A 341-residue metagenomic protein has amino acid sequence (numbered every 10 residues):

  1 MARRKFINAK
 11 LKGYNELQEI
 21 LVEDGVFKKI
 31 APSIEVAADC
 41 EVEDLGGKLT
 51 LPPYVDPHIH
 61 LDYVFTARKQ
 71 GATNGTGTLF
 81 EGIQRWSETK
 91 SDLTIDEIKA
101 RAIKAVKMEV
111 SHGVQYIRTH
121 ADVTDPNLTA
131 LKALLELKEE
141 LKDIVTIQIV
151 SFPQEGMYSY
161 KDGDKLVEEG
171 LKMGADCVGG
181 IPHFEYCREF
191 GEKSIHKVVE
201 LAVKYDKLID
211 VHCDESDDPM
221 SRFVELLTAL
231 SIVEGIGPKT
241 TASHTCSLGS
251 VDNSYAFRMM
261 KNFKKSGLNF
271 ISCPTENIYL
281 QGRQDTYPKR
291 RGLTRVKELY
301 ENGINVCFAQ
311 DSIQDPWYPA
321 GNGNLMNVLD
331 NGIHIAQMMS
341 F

Functional and structural regions predicted by a protein language model:
M1-A37: N-terminal metal-binding scaffold of metallo-dependent hydrolase/deaminase domains
A2-N8, E35-G77, E81: Replace "His-x-His-based motif
A9, G25, G47, H58 (+6 more regions): Divalent metal-coordination and catalytic microenvironments
K10, L208, A229-T240, E276-L280 (+1 more regions): His/Asp/Glu-enriched, well-ordered alpha-helical/loop segment that forms or immediately abuts the divalent-metal
T50, A67-H120, L128-E140, K165-K172: Alpha-helical scaffold segments that flank or form the walls of functional sites
F65-I98, G174-C177, F223-T241, S266-N269 (+2 more regions): Active-site gating loops and adjacent loop-to-helix segments of metal-dependent hydrolytic enzymes
R85-A100, V150-K161, P182-E189: Active-site mouth loops of central-metabolism enzymes
T129-L141, Y160-N269, T286-F308: Histidine/acidic residue-rich metal-binding segments in metalloenzymes
